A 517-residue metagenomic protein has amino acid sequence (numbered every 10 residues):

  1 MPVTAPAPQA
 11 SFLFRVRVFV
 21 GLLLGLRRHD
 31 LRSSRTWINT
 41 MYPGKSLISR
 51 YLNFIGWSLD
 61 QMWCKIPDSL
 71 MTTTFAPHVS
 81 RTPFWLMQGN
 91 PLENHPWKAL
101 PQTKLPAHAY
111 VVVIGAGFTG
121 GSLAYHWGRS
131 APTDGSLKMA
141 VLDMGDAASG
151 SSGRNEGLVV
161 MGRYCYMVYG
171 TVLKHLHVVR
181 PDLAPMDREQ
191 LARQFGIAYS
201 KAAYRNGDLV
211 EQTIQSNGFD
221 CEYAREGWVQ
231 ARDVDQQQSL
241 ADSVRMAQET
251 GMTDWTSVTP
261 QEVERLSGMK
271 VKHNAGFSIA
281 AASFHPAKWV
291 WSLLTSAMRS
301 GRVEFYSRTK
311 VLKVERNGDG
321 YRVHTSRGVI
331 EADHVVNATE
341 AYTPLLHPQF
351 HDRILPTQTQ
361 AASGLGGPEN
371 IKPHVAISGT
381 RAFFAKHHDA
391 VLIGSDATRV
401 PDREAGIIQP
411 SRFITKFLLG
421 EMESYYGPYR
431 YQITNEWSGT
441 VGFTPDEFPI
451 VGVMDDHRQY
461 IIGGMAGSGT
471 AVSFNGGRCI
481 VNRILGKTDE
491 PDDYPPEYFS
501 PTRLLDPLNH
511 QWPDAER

Functional and structural regions predicted by a protein language model:
P2-V111, R129, T133, Y164: Extreme N-terminal leader/targeting segments of oxidoreductases
P8, F12-G44, Y51, K174-S292 (+1 more regions): Rossmann-like flavin
R129-R154: Glycine-rich FAD pyrophosphate-binding loop
G145-F195: Conserved N-terminal glycine-rich FAD pyrophosphate-binding loop of Rossmann-like flavoproteins
R245, K270-D333: Helical element adjacent to the flavin cofactor pocket in flavoenzyme catalytic cores
T325-K372: Central helical "cap/lid" subdomain
P368-R458: Active-site lid/adjacent beta-loop-alpha segment flanking the redox-cofactor pocket in flavoenzymes
E404, E423-R517: C-terminal catalytic lobe of FAD-dependent flavoproteins
